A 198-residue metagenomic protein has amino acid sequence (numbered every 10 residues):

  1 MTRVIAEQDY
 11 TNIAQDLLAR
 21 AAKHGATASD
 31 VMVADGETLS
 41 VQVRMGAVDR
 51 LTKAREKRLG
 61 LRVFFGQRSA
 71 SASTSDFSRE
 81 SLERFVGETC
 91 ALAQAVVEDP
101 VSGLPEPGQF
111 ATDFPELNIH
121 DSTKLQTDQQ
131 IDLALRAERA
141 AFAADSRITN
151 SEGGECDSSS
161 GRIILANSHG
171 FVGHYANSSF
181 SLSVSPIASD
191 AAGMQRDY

Functional and structural regions predicted by a protein language model:
M1-Y198: Active-site bordering "gate/hinge" segments that shape substrate access to catalytic or cofactor-binding pockets
